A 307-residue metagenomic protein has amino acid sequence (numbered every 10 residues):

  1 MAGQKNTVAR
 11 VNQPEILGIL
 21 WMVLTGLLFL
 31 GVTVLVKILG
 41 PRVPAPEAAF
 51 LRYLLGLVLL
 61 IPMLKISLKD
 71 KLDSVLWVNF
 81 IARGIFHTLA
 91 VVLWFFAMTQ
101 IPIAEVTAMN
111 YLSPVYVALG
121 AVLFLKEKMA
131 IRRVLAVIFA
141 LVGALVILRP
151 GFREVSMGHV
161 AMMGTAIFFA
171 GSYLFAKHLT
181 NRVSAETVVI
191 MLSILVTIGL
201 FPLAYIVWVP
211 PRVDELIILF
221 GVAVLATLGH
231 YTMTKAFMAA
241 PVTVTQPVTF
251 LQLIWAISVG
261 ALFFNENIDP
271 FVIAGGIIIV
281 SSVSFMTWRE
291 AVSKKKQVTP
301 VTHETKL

Functional and structural regions predicted by a protein language model:
A2, L17, R42-L89, F168-S172 (+1 more regions): Transmembrane alpha-helices of multi-pass small-molecule transport proteins
A2-Q4, V8, L251-L307: C-terminal-most transmembrane helix of multi-pass membrane proteins
I16-T25, L64, K69-L93, M157-T165 (+1 more regions): Loop-to-transmembrane-helix transition segments
G26-G31, I61, G84, T88-V92 (+9 more regions): Hydrophobic/small/kink-forming positions within alpha-helical transmembrane segments of polytopic membrane proteins
V34-K37, A45, L60, R153-P211 (+2 more regions): Transmembrane alpha-helical segments that form core, pore/gating elements of small-molecule transporters/exporters
L51, T107-L112, L179-L195, H230-A261: Helix-helix packing/entry segments at the starts of transmembrane helices
L55-L59, M109-L123, L135-F139, L195-G199 (+2 more regions): Alpha-helical transmembrane segments of compact multi-pass small-molecule transporters, enriched in specific families
N110, K126-V146, F152, S156-H159 (+2 more regions): Loop-to-transmembrane alpha-helix entry segments
